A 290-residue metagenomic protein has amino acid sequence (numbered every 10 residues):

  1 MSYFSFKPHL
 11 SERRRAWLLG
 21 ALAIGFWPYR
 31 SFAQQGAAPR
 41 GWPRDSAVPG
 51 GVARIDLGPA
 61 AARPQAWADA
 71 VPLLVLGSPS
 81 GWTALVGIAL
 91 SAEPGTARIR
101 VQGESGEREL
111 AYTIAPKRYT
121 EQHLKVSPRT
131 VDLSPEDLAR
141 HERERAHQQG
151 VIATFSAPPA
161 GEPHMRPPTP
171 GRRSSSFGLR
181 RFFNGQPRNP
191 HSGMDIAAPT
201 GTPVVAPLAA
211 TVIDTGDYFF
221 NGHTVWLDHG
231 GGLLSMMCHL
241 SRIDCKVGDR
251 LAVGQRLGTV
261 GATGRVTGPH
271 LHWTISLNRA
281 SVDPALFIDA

Functional and structural regions predicted by a protein language model:
M1-E12, L19-F26: N-terminal secretory signal peptides
W17, K117-L124, C245-D249: Short, surface-exposed linear segments at secondary-structure transitions and domain or protein termini
R30-F32: Sec/Tat signal peptide C-region and signal peptidase I cleavage site
Q34-G103, E107-L110: Cationic-aromatic interfacial patches
G41, A111-N221: Surface-exposed, glycine-biased beta-strand/turn segments
V71, A89-S91, E104, A115-K117 (+3 more regions): Solvent-exposed coil/turn segments that connect beta secondary-structure elements in extracytoplasmic/periplasmic
A92-P94, R118-Q122, V282: Short, charged/polar, Gly/Pro-enriched secondary-structure boundary elements
P167-A290: Catalytic cores of peptidoglycan-degrading enzymes
